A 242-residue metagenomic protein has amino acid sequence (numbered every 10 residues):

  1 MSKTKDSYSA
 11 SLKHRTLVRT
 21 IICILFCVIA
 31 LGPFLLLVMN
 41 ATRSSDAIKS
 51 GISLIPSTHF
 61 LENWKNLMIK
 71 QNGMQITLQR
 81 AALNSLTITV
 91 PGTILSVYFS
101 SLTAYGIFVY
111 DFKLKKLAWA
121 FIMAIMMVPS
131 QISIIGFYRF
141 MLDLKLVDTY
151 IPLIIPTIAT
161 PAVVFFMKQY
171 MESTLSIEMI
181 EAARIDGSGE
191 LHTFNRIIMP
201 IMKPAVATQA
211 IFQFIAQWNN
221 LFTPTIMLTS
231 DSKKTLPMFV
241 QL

Functional and structural regions predicted by a protein language model:
K3-S11, R15-L242: A structural signal for multi-pass alpha-helical bundles of membrane permease subunits that mediate small-molecule
